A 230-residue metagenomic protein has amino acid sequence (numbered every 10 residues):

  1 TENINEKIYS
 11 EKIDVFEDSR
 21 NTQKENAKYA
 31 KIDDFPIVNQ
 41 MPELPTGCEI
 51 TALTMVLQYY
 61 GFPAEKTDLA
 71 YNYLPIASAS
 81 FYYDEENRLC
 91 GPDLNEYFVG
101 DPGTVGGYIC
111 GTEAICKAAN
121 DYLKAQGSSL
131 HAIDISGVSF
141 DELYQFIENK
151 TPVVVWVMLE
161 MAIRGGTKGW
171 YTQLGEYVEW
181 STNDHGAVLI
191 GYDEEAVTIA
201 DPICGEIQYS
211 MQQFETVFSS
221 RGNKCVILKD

Functional and structural regions predicted by a protein language model:
T1-K117, L159-M161, T167-W180: Active-site-adjacent structural segments surrounding the nucleophilic cysteine of cysteine proteases and isopeptidases
G47-E49, A132, V153-V157, V188 (+2 more regions): Structural recognition of the beta-strand scaffold that forms the well-ordered cores of secreted hydrolase catalytic
A52, S136, V157-M161, G191-D193 (+1 more regions): A mature extracytoplasmic/lumenal domain signature
A64-E86, Q126-I133, T216-V217, N223-D230: Cysteine-dependent hydrolase recognition
G100-D141, Q145-N149: Mid-length scaffold segments of soluble, non-membrane domains
Q126-L130, E148-V154, D193-E195, N223: Loop/turn elements at helix/coil->beta-strand transitions in domains of secreted/extracellular proteins
F140-E142, I163-T167, I207-S210: Extracytoplasmic/secreted cell-surface and envelope-processing proteins
G169-L174, V178-S181, A187-D230: Noncatalytic regulatory segments and standalone regulatory/sensor domains
